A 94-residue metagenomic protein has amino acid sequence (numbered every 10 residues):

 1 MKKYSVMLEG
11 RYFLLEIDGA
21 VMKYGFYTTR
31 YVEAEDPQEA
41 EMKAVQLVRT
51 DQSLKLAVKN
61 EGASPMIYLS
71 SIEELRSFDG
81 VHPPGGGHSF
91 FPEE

Functional and structural regions predicted by a protein language model:
M1-F13, P83-E94: Short S/T/G/P-rich N-terminal loop/turn motif that feeds into the first structured element of a domain
Y4, F26-T28, A63-P65: A generic structural signal for short beta-strands and their flanking turns/coil linkers
L14-E16, S77: Residue-level signal for secondary-structure boundary sites
G19-M22: Short consensus segments that form the blades of beta-propeller domains, in both extracellular/periplasmic
Y24-E35: A short, exposed loop/beta-hairpin motif centered on an aromatic-Gly-Thr core
E35-Q52: A short, charged, amphipathic alpha-helix used as a generic interaction element across diverse proteins
T50-E94: Short, mixed-charge low-complexity intrinsically disordered segments
